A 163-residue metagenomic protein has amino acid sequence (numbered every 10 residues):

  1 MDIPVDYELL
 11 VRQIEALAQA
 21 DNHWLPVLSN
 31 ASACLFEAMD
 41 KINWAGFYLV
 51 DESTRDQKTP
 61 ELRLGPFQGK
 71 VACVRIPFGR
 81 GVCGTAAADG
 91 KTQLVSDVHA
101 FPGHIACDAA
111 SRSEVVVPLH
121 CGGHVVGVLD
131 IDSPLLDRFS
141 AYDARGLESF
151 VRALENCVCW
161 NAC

Functional and structural regions predicted by a protein language model:
M1-P66, K70, S149, A153-C163: Intrinsically disordered, low-complexity terminal regulatory regions
M39, C107-S111: Short loop/turn motifs at secondary-structure junctions and domain boundaries
W44, V116, V128: Short hydrophobic/aromatic beta-strand element in the GNAT-like acyltransferase core that lines or flanks the acyl-donor
V50-T54, K58-C107: Regulatory sensory and allosteric helical modules in signal-transduction proteins and certain transcription factors
S113-H120: A short, aliphatic-rich beta-strand micro-motif
H120-S133: Sensory-domain boundary capping and coupling elements
D132-F150, C157-A162: Regulatory loop-to-helix N-cap segments in sensory/regulatory domains that couple ligand/signal detection
